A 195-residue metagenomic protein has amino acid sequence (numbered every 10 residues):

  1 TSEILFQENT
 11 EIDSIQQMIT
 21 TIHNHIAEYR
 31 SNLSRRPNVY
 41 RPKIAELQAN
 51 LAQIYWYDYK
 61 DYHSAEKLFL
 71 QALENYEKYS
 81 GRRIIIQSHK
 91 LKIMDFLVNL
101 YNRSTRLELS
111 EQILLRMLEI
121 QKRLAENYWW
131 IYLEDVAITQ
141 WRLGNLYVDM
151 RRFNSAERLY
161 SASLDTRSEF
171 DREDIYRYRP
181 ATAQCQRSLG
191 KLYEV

Functional and structural regions predicted by a protein language model:
T1-I12, Q16-I19: Defense-system signaling and execution modules centered on TIR/cGAS-STING-like, death/scaffold domains and their
E3-F6, P42-Y57, S88-R103, E134-D149 (+1 more regions): Conserved alpha-helical positions within TPR/SEL1-like repeat arrays
D13, Y59-K60, T105, R151: Residue-level detector of the short coil/turn that links helix A to helix B within each tetratricopeptide repeat
R35, V39-P42, I84, S88 (+2 more regions): Residue signature of alpha-solenoid helical repeat architecture, marking inter-repeat boundaries and helix-start
D61-K67, I113, S155-A162: Structural signature of tandem alpha-helical TPR/SEL1-like repeats, specifically the intra-repeat loop/turn
